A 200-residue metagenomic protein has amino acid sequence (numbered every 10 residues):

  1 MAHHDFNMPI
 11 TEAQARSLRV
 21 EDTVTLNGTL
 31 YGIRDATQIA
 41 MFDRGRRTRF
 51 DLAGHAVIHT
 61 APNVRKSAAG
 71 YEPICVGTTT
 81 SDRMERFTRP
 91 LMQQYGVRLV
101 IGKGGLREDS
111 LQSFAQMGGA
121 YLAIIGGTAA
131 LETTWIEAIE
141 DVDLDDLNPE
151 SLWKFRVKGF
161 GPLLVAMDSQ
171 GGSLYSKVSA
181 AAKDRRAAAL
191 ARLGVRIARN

Functional and structural regions predicted by a protein language model:
M1-I10: Short, structured beta-strand/loop micro-motifs enriched in basic residues and often containing a Trp
E12-S17: Short, surface-exposed secondary-structure edge patches
T23, T29-I33, S169: Short, charged beta-turn/beta-strand-edge "cap" motif at the junction between a beta-strand and an adjacent loop
G32-G161: Feature captures the catalytic cores and cofactor-binding loops of soluble hydro-lyases/lyases that act on carboxylate
T134-N200: C-terminal binding/interaction regions
